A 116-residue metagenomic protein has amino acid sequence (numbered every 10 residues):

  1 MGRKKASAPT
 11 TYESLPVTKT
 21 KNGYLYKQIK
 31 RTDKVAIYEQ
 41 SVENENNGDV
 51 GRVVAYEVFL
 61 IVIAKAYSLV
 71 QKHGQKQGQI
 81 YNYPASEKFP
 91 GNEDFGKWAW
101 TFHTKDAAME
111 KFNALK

Functional and structural regions predicted by a protein language model:
G2-E87: Short N-terminal "domain-start" leader segments that mark the transition from disordered tails or signal peptides into
P90-E110: A short, exposed loop/beta-hairpin motif centered on an aromatic-Gly-Thr core
A114-K116: Short arginine-rich
